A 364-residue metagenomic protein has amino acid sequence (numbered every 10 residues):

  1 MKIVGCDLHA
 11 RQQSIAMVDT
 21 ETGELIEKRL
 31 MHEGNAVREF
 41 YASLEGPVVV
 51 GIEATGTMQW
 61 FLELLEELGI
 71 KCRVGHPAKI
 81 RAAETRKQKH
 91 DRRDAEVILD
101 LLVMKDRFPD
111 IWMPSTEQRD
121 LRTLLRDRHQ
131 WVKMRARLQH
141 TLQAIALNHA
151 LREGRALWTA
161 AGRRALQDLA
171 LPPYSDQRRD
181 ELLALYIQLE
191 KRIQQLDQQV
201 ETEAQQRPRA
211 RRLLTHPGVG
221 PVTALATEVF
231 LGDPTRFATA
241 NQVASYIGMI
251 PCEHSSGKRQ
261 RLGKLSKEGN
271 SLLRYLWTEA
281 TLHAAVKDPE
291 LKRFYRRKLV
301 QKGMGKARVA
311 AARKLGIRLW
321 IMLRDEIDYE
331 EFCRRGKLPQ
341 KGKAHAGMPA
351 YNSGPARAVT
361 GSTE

Functional and structural regions predicted by a protein language model:
M1-E364: A detector of single, family-specific signature residues that are central to catalytic or substrate-handling motifs
